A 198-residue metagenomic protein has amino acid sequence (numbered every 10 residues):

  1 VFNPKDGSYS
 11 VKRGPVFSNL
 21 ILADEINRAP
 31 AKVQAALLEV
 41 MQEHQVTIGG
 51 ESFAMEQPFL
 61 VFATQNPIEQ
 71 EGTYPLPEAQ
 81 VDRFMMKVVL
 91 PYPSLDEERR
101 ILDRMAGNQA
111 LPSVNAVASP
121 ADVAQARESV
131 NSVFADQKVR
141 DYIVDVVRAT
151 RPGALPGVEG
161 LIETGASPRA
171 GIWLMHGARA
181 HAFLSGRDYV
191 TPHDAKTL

Functional and structural regions predicted by a protein language model:
F2-L22: Conserved alpha-helical scaffold flanking the Walker A/P-loop in AAA+ ATPase domains
P4-D6, E25, A29-V33, M41-A135 (+1 more regions): Canonical AAA+ ATPase core
K12-P15, E56, V158-G165: Glycine/charge-rich, flexible interdomain linkers and switch-proximal surface loops that mediate coupling
L20, K87, E163: Short aromatic/hydrophobic contact patches that present stacked aromatics for nucleic-acid/ligand binding
A106-L198: Basic, amphipathic alpha-helical bundle interface domains used for macromolecular binding and assembly
